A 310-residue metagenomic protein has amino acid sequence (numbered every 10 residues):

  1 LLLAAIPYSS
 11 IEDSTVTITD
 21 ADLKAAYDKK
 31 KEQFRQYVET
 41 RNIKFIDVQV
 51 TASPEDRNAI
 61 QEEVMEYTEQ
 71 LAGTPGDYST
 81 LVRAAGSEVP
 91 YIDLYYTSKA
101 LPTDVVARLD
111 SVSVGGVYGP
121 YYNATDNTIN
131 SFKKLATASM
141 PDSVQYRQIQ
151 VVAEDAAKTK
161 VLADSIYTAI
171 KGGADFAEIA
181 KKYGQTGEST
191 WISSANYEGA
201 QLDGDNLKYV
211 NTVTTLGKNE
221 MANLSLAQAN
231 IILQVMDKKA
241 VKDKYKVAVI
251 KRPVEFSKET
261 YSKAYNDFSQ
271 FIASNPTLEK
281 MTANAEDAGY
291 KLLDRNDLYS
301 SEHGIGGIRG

Functional and structural regions predicted by a protein language model:
L1-T15, K31-A72, A84-R108, N130-K171 (+3 more regions): Well-structured core secondary-structure elements of compact alpha/beta domains
Y78, L162-S165, F176: Extended, hydrophobic alpha-helical segments in both membrane/secreted and soluble proteins
L81-V82, I179-K181, A283-A285: Short, well-structured alpha-helical segments that form the helix of a local strand-helix-strand
R108-S113, T212-G217: Soluble sensory domains of the PAS superfamily and closely related sensory modules
G116-T125, E220-A227: Short acidic-hydrophobic surface loop/beta-edge motif
E279-D297: Amphipathic, coiled-coil-like alpha-helical scaffolding segments used for oligomerization/assembly
